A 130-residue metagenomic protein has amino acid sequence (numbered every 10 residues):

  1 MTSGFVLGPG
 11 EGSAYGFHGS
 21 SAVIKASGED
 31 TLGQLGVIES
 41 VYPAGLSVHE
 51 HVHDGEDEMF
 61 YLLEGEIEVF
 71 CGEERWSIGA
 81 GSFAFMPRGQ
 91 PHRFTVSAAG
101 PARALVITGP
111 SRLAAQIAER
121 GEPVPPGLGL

Functional and structural regions predicted by a protein language model:
M1-L35, E122-L130: A short, N-terminal "cap"/entry segment at the start of jelly-roll beta-barrel domains of the cupin/DSBH fold
V6-G8, E73-P91: Short acidic-glycine-tyrosine-enriched beta hairpin
I24, V37-V41, M59, R75 (+1 more regions): Conserved hydrophobic/aromatic beta-strand scaffold that supports enzyme active sites
A26-S27, V48-D54, T95-S97: Short histidine-centered beta-strand/loop micro-motifs that create catalytic or ligand/metal-coordination sites
S27-T31, V41-L46: Long, hydrophobic N-terminal alpha-helical segment
V37-A44, V52-C71, I107: Short, conserved beta-strand element in jelly-roll/cupin
M59, E66-E68, R75, P91 (+1 more regions): Structural motif
T95-L130: Double-stranded beta-helix
